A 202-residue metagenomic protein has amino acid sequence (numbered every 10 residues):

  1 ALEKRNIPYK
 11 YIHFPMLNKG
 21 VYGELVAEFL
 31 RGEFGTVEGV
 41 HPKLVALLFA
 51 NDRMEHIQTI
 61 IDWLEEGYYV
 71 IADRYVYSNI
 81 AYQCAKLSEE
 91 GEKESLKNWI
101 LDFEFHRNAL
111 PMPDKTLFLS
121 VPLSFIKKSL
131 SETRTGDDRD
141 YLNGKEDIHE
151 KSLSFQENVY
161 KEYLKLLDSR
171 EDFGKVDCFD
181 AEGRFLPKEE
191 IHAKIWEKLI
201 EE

Functional and structural regions predicted by a protein language model:
A1, S124-E202: NTP-dependent small-molecule kinase module
R5-N108: ATP-dependent small-molecule kinase phosphotransfer cores that center on conserved nucleotide phosphate-binding segments
I7, P111-K115, E171-D172: Short glycine-/polar-rich loops that comprise or flank the Walker A/P-loop and associated switch/sensor motifs
I12, I71, K115-L117, G174-V176: Hydrophobic/aromatic beta-strand patches that form the interior of the parallel beta-sheet core in alpha/beta enzyme
L17, Y75, V121, F179-D180: Short beta->alpha linker loops
F29, N51, R74, L119-S120 (+2 more regions): Conserved catalytic core of Hanks-type protein kinase domains
S78-K161: A glycine- and Lys/Arg-enriched "phosphate-lid" helix/loop adjacent to the NTP-binding pocket of small-molecule kinases
